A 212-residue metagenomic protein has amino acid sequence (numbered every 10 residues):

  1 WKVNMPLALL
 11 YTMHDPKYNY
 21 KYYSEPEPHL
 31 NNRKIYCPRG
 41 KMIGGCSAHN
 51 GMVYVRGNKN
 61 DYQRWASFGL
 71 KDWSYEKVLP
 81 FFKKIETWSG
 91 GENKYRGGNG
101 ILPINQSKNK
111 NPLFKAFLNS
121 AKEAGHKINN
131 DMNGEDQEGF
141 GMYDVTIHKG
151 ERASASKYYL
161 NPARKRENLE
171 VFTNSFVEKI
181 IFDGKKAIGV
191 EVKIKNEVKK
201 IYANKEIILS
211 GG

Functional and structural regions predicted by a protein language model:
W1-G212: N-terminal redox-cofactor-binding region of secreted/periplasmic oxidoreductases
